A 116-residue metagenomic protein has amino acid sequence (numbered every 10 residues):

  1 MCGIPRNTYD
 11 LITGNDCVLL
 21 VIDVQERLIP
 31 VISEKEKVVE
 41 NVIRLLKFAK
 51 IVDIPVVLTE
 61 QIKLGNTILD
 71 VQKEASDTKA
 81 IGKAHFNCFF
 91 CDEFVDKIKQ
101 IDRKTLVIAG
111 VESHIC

Functional and structural regions predicted by a protein language model:
M1-H85, K97: Active-site acidic carboxylates
K83-C116: Internal catalytic-core helix/loop-beta-alpha segment that presents or stabilizes conserved functional determinants
